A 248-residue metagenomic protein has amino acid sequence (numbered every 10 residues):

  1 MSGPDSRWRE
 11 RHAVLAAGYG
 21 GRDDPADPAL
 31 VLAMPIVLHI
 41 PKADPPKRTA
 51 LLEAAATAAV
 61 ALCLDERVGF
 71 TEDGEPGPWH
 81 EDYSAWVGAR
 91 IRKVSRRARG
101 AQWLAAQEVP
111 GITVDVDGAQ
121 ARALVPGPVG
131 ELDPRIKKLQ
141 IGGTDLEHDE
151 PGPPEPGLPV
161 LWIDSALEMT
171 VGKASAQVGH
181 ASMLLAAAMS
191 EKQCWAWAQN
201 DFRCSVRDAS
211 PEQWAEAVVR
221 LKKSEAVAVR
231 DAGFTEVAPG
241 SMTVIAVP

Functional and structural regions predicted by a protein language model:
M1-S205, S210-Q213, V219-K223, D231-P248: Positively charged, small/polar-rich N-terminal and surface patches that mediate targeting and assembly and bind
A228: Aromatic- and glycine-rich peptidoglycan recognition patches
